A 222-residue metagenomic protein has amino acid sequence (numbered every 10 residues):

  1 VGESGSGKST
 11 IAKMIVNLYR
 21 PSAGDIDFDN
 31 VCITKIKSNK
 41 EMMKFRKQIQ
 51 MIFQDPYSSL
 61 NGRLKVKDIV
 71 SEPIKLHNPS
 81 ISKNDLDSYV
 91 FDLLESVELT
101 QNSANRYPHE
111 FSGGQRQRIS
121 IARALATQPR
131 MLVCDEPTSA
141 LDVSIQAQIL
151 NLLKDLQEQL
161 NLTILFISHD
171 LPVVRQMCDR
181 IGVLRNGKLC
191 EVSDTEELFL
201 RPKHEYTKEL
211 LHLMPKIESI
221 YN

Functional and structural regions predicted by a protein language model:
V16: Helix-to-loop junction immediately C-terminal to a conserved catalytic motif
G24-K35, F45: Conserved ABC transporter NBD signature motif
C32, N84-N102, L211-H212: Conserved ABC ATPase "signature" region
Y107-F111, Q115: Conserved ABC ATPase signature
Q128: Conserved catalytic motifs of ABC-family nucleotide-binding domains
V174-Q176: A short, surface-exposed alpha-helical micro-motif characterized by mixed small hydrophobic and charged/polar residues
L189-S193: ABC ATPase "signature
